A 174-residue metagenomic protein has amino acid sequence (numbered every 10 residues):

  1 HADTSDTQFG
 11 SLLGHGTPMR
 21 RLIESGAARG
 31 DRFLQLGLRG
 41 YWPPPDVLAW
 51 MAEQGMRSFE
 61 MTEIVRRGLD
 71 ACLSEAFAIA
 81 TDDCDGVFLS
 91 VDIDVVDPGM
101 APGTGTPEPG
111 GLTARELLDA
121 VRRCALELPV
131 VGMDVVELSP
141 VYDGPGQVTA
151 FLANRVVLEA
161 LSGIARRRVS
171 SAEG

Functional and structural regions predicted by a protein language model:
H1-G174: Conserved alpha-helical scaffold segments that buttress catalytic/binding sites
